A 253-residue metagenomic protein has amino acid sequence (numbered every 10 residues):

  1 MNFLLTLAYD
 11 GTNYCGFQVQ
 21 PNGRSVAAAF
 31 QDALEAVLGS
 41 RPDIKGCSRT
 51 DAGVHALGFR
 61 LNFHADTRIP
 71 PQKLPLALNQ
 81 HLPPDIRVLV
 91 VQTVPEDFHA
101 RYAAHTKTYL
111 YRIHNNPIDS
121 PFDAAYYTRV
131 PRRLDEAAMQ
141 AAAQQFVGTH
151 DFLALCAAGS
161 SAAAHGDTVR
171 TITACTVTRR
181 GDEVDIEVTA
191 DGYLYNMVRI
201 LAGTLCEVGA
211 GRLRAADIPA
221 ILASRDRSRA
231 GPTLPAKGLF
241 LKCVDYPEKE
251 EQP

Functional and structural regions predicted by a protein language model:
M1-P253: Structured-RNA-binding interfaces characteristic of tRNA pseudouridine synthases
